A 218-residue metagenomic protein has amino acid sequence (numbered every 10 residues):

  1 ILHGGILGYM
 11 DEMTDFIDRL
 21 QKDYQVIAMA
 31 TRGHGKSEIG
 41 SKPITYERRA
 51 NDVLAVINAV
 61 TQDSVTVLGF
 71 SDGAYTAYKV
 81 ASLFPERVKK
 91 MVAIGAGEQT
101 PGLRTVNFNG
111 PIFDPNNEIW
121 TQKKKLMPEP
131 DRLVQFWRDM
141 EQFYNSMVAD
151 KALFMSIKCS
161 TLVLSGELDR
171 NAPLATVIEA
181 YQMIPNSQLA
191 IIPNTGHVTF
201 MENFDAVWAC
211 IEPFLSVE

Functional and structural regions predicted by a protein language model:
I1-K36: Conserved HGGG/HGGXW glycine-rich cap/lid loop of the alpha/beta-hydrolase fold
E47-V65: Conserved acidic catalytic loop of the alpha/beta-hydrolase fold
Y75-L83, K89-T121: Flexible "cap/lid" loop of the alpha/beta hydrolase fold
W137-L153: Active-site nucleophile elbow and catalytic-triad environment of alpha/beta-hydrolase enzymes
I157, V163-S165: Short beta-strand/loop motif that positions the catalytic acidic residue of the alpha/beta-hydrolase fold
L168-A172: Acidic catalytic loop of the alpha/beta-hydrolase fold
V177, Y181-V198, P213: Catalytic histidine neighborhood in serine/cysteine hydrolases with alpha/beta-hydrolase-type architecture
N194-E218: Catalytic active-site module of serine/aspartate enzymes centered on a nucleophile-bearing elbow/loop
